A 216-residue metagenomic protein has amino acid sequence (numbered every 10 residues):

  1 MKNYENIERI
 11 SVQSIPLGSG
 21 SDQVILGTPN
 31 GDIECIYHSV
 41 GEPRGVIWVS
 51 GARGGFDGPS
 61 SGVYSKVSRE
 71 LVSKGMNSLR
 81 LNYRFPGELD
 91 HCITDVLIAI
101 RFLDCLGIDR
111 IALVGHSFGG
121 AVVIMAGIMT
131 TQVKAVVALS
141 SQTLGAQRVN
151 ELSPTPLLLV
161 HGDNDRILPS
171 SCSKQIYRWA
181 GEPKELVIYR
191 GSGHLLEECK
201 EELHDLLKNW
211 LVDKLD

Functional and structural regions predicted by a protein language model:
M1-G41: N-terminal cap/lid segment of alpha/beta-hydrolase-fold proteins
N30-D32, V40-L71, M76: Short, surface-exposed "cap/lid" segments of acyl-processing enzymes
G87-L106: Alpha/beta-hydrolase active-site loop
G115-V123: Gly/Ala-rich beta-loop-alpha elbow adjacent to hydrolase catalytic centers
L152-S153, L158-H161, D165: Short beta-strand/loop motif that positions the catalytic acidic residue of the alpha/beta-hydrolase fold
P169-Y177: Short alpha-helix in the alpha/beta-hydrolase fold that links the catalytic acid
S192-E201: Catalytic histidine-centered segment of alpha/beta-hydrolase-like enzymes
K200-D216: Catalytic active-site module of serine/aspartate enzymes centered on a nucleophile-bearing elbow/loop
